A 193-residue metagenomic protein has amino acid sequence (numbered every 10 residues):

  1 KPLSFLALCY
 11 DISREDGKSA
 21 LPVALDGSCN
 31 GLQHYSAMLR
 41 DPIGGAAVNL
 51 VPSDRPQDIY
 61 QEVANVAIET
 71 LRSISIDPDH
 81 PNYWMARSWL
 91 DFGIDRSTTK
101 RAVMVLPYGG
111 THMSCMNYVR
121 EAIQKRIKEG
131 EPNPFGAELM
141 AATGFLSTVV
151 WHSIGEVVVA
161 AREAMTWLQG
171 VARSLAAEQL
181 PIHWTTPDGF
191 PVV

Functional and structural regions predicted by a protein language model:
K1-A24, N117, I123-V193: Electropositive nucleic-acid-contacting surfaces
K1-T70, L180-I182, T186-F190: Catalytic nucleotidyl-transfer cores of nucleotide-processing enzymes
K18, P56, Y60, D95-S97 (+4 more regions): Active-site-proximal structural scaffolding
G31-Y35, G110-S114, A122-R126, P191-V192: Flexible loop/turn segments at secondary-structure boundaries
V48-N49, N82-V105, R126-G136: Glycine- and acidic
N49, S53, R101, V105-G109 (+3 more regions): Hydrophobic alpha-helical scaffolding
Y60, A64, I68-R96: Basic, short loop/linker segments at the boundary and entry of helix-turn-helix/winged-helix-like folds
A102-N117, T186: Conserved phosphate/anionic-ligand binding catalytic regions in large, soluble enzymes, centered on
